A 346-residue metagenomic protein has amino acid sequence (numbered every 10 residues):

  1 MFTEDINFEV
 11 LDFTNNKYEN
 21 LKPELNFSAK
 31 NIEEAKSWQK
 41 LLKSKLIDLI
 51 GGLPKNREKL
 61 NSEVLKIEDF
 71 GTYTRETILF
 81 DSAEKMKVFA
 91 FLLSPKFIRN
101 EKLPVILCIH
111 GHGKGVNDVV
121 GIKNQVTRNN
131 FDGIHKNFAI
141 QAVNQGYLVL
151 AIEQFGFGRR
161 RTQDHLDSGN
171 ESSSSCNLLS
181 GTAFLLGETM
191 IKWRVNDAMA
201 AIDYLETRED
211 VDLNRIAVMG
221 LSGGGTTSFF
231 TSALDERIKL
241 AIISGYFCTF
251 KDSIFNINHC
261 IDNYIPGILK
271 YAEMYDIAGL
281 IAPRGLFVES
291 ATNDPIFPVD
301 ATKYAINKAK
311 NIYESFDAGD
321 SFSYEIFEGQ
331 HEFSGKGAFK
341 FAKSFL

Functional and structural regions predicted by a protein language model:
M1-T74, S82: N-terminal targeting or regulatory segments adjacent to alpha/beta-hydrolase or S9 domains
I67-T127: Glycine-rich active-site/cofactor-binding loop and its immediate structural neighborhood
E101, C108-N196, E206-T207, D252-I257: Cap/lid segment of the alpha/beta-hydrolase catalytic domain
L178, T182-L185, A200, K239-A278 (+3 more regions): Mobile cap/lid helix-loop segments that gate and shape the active-site cleft of serine hydrolases
D210-S222: Alpha/beta-hydrolase fold nucleophile elbow
I281, V288-S290: Short beta-strand/loop motif that positions the catalytic acidic residue of the alpha/beta-hydrolase fold
T292-F297, E332-F333: Acidic catalytic loop of the alpha/beta-hydrolase fold
N307-L346: C-terminal catalytic histidine-bearing segment of alpha/beta-hydrolase fold enzymes
